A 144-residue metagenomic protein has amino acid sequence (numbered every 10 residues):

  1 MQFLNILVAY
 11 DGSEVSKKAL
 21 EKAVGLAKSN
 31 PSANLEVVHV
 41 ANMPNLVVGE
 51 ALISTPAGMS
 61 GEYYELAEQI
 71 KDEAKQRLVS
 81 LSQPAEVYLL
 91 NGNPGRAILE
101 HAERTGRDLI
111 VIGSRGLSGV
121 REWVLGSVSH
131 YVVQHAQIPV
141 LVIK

Functional and structural regions predicted by a protein language model:
M1, Q76-I110: Structural beta-alpha unit
Q2-S54, Q83: Small/aliphatic-rich secondary-structure junction motif
N5, E100-K144: Gly/Ser-rich helix-loop-strand patches that form or flank binding pockets for ribonucleotide-derived cofactors
A23, A74, I98, V132: Aromatic/hydrophobic pocket-lining residues that form π-stacking "cages" and hydrophobic walls in ligand
V24, E68, D72-V79: Class I S-adenosyl-L-methionine
E36, E86, L141: Conserved beta-strand positions in the Rossmann-like core of class I SAM-dependent methyltransferases
A41, L89-N93, R115, K144: Short beta->alpha linker loops
T55-Q69: A short acidic, glycine-rich active-site loop that binds or catalyzes chemistry on phosphate/adenosine moieties
